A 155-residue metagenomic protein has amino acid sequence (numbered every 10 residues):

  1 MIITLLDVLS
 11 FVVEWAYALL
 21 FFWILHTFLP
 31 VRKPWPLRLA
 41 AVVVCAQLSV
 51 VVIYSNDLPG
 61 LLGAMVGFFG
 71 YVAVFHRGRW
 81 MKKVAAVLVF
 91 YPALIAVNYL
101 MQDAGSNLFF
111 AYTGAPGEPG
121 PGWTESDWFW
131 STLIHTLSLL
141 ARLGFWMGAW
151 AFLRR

Functional and structural regions predicted by a protein language model:
I2-F11: Charge-rich amphipathic alpha-helical interaction elements
F11, W15-P36, V50-R155: Juxtamembrane segments at transmembrane-helix boundaries in multi-pass signal-transduction membrane proteins
L37-V43: Alpha-helical membrane-anchoring segments
